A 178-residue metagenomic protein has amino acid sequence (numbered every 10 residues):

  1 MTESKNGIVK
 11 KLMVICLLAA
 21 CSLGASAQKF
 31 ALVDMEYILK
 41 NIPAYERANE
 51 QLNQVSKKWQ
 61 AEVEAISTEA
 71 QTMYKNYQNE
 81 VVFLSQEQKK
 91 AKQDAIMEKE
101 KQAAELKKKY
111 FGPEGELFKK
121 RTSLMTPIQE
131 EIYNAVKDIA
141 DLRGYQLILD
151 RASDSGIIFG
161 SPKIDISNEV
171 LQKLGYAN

Functional and structural regions predicted by a protein language model:
T2-M13: Bacterial N-terminal signal peptides that target proteins for export
L17-A25: Hydrophobic h-region of N-terminal signal peptides that target proteins for export in Gram-negative bacteria
Q28-R143, L147-S155, A177-N178: Amphipathic alpha-helical segments
I158-F159: Short, exposed beta-strand-loop hairpins at the edges of beta-sheets in extracellular/periplasmic proteins
P162-K163: Short Pro/Gly-enriched coil loops immediately N-terminal to beta-strands
